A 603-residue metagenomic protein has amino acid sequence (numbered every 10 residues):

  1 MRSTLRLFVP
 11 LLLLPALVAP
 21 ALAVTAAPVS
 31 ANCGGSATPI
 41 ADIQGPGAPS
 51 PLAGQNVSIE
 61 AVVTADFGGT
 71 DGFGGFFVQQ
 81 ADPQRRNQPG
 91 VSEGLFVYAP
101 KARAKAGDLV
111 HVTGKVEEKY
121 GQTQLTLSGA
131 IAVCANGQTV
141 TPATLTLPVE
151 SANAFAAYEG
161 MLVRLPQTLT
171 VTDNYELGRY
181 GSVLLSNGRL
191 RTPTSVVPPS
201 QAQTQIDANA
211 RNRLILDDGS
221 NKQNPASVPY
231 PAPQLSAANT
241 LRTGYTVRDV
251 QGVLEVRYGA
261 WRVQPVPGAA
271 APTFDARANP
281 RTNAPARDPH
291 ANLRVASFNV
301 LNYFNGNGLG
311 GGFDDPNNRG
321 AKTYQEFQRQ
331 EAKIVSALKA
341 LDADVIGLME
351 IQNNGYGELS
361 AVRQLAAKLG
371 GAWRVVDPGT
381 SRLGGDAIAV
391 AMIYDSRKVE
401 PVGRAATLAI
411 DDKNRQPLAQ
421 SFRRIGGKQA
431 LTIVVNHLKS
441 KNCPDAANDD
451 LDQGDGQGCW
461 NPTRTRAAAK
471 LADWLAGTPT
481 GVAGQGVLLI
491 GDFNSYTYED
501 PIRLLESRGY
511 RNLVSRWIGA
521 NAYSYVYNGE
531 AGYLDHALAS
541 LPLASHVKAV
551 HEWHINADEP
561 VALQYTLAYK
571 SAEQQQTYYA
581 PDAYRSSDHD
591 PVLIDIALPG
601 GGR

Functional and structural regions predicted by a protein language model:
M1-L7: Positively charged n-region of N-terminal signal peptides that target proteins for export
F8-A21: Bacterial N-terminal signal peptides
V24-G320, Q325-A337, K368-L369, L408-I410 (+3 more regions): Extended non-catalytic accessory segments flanking core domains
K101-K105, L177, S182-V183, R189-L190 (+3 more regions): Divalent cation-coordinating acidic motifs and surrounding scaffolds that mediate Ca2+/Mg2+/Mn2+/Zn2+-dependent binding
